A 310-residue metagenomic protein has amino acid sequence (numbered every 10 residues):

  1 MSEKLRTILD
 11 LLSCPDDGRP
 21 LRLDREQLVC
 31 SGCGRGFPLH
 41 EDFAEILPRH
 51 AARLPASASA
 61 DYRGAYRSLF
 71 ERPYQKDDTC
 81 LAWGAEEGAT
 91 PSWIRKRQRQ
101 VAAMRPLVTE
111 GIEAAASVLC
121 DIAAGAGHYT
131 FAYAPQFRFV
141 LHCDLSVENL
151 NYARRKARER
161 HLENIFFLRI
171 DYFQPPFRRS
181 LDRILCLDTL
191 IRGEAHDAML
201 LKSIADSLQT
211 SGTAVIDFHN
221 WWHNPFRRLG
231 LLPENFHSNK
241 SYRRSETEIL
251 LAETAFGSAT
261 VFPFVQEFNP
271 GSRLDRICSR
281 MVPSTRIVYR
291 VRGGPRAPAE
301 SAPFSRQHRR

Functional and structural regions predicted by a protein language model:
S2-S68: N-terminal auxiliary segments of SAM/dcSAM-dependent transferases
L47-E113: Conserved class I S-adenosyl-L-methionine
C120, A126-F173: Class I SAM-dependent methyltransferase SAM/SAH-binding core
L185-C186: A conserved beta-strand element that flanks and buttresses the S-adenosyl-L-methionine
R192-S203: A short, conserved alpha-helix within the catalytic core of class I
D217-S238: Short, glycine-/aromatic-enriched active-site segment of Class I SAM-dependent methyltransferases
N239-A255: Short alpha-helix
A259-V288, R292: Conserved catalytic loop of SAM-dependent methyltransferase domains
